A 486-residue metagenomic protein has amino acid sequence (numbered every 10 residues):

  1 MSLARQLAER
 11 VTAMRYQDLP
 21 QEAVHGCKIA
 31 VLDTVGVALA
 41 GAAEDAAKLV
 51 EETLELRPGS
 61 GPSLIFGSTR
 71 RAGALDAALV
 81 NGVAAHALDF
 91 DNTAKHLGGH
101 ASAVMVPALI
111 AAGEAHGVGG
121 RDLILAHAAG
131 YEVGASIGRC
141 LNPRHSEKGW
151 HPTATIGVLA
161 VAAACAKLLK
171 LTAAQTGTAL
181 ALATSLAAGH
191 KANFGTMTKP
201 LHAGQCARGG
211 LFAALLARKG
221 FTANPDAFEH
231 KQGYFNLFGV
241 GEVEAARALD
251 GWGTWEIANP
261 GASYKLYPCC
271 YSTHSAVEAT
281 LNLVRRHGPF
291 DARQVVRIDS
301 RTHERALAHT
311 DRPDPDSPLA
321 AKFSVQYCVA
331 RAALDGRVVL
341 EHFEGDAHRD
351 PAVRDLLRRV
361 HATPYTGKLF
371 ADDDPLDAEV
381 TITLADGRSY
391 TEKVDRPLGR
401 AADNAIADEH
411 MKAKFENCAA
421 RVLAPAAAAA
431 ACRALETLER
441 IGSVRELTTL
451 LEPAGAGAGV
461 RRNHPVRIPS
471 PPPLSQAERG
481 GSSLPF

Functional and structural regions predicted by a protein language model:
M1-G99, G195-R208, L215-R467, L484-F486: Terminal-appendage/accessory-domain detector
V24, K28, L32, M105 (+3 more regions): Hydrophobic face of alpha-helices
G41, P107-H116, A162-L168, A214-L216 (+2 more regions): Well-ordered alpha-helical scaffold segments within catalytic/enzyme domains
A84-L88, K95-D122, H127: Long, structured ligand/cofactor-binding scaffold of large enzymes
A85, S102-V106, A111, V133 (+3 more regions): Short connector loops/turns at beta-strand edges and beta->alpha or beta->beta junctions
A103-A111, E132, I156, A160-A164 (+2 more regions): Short amphipathic alpha-helical face segments that pack within enzyme cores and frequently flank/anchor catalytic
G113-F212, N224-K231: Glycine-rich, mobile lid/loop segments that gate access to catalytic sites or pores
S470, S475, S482-S483: Serine residues within intrinsically disordered or low-complexity segments
